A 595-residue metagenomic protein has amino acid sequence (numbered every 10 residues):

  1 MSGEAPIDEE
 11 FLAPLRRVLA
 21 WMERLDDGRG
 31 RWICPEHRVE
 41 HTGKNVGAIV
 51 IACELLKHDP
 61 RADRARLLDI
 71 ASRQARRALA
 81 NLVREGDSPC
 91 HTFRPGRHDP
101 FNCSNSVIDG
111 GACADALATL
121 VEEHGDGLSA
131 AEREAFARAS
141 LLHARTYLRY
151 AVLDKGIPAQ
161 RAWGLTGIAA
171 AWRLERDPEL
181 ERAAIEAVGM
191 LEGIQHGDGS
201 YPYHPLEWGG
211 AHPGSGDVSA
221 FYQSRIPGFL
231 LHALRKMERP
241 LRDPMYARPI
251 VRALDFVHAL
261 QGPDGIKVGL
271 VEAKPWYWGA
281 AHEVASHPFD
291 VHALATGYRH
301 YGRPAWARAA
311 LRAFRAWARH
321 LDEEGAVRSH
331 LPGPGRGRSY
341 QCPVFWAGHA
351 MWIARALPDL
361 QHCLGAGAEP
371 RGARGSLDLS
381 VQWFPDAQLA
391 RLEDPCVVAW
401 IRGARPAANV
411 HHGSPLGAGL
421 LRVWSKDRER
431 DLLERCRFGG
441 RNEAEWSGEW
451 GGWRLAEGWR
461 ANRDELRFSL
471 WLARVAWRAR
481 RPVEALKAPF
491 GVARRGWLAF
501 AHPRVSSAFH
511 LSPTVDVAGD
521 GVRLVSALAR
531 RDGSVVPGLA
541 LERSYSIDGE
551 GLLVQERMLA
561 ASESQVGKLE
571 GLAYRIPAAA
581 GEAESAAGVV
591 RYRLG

Functional and structural regions predicted by a protein language model:
M1-H58, A62-T92, A137-L141, I185: Low-complexity, Ser/Thr/Pro/Gly-enriched N-terminal "stalk/linker" regions
R31-N45, R149-S380, P385: Extracellular polysaccharide-recognition and catalytic grooves
K57-A65, E122-R133, R173-E181, E238-L241: Short coil/turn connectors between adjacent alpha-helices in alpha-solenoid helical repeat scaffolds
D59-P60, V83-G86, G125-S129, V152-K155: Flexible helix-coil transition and linker loops at the boundaries of alpha-helical arrays
R76-V83, S140, A144-L148, L191-I194 (+1 more regions): Amphipathic alpha-helical segments within extended alpha-helical solenoids and repeat-rich scaffolds in large
R97-R145: Well-ordered mid-protein domain cores that form the structural environment of catalytic cofactors
G279-E563, K568: Extended polysaccharide-engagement surfaces of secreted carbohydrate-active enzymes
A560-G595: Polysaccharide-binding surfaces and accessory modules of carbohydrate-active proteins
